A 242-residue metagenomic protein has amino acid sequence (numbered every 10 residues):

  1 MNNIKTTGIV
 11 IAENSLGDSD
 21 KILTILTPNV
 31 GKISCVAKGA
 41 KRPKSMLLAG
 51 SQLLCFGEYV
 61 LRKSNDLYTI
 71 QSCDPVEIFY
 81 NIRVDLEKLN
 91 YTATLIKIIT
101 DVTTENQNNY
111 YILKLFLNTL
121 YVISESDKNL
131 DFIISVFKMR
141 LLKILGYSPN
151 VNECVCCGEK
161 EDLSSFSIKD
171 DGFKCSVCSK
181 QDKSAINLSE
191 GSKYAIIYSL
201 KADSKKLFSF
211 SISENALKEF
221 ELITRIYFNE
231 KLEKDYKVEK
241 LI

Functional and structural regions predicted by a protein language model:
M1-I242: Non-catalytic alpha-helical scaffolds and adjoining flexible linkers that form interface surfaces for assembly
